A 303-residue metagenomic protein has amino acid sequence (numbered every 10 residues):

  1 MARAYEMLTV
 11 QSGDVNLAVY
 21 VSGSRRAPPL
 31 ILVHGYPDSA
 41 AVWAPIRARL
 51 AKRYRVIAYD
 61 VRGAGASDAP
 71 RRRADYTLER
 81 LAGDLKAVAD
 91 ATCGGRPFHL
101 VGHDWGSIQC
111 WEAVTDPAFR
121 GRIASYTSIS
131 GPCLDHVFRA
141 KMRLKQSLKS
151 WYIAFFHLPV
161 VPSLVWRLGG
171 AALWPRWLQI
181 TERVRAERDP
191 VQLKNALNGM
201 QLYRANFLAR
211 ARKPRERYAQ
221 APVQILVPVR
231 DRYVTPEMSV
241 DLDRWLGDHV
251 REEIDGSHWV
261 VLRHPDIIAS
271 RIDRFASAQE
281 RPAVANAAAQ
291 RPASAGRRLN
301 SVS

Functional and structural regions predicted by a protein language model:
A2-A4, V15-L17, D38, V42 (+4 more regions): Flexible "cap/lid" subdomain of the alpha/beta-hydrolase fold that forms the substrate-access gate
Y20-D68: Conserved HGGG/HGGXW glycine-rich cap/lid loop of the alpha/beta-hydrolase fold
S24-R25, A91-R96, F275, Q279: Glycine-rich phosphate-binding loop signature in dinucleotide/nucleotide-binding domains
I46, A113, M238, R271-F275: Hydrophobic residues on the short alpha-helix immediately C-terminal to a glycine-rich phosphate/catalytic loop
L85, A89, I268, I272 (+1 more regions): Hydrophobic "lid"/C-terminal helical patch of Rossmann-like NAD(P)-dependent dehydrogenase/epimerase domains
V101, F207, I272-A283: Short, hydrophobic alpha-helical segments
G256-A269: Catalytic histidine-centered segment of alpha/beta-hydrolase-like enzymes
Q279-S303: Alpha/beta-hydrolase-fold serine-hydrolase catalytic core, especially in secreted/extracellular enzymes
